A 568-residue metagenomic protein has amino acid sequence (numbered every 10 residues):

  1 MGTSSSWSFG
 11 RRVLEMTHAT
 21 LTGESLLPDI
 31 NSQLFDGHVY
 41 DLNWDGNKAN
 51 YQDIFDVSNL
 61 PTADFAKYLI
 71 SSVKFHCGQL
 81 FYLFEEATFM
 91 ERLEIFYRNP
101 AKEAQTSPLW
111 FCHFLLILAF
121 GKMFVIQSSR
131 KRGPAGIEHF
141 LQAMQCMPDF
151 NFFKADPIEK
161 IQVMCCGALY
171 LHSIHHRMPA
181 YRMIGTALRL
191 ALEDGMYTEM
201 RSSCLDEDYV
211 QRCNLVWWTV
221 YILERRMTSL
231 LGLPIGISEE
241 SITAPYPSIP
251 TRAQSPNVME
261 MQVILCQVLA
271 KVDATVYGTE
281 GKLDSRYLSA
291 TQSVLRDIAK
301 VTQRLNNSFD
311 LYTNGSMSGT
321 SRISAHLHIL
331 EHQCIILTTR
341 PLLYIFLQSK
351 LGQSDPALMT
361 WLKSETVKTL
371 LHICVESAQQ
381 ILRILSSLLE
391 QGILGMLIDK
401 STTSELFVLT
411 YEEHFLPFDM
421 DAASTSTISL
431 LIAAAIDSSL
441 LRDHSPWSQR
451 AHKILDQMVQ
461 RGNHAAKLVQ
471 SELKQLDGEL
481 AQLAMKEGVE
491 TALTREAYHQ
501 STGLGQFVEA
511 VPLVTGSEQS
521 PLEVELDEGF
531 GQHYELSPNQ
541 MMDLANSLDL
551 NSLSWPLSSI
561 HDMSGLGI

Functional and structural regions predicted by a protein language model:
M1-F81, A104, P108-C112, L116-L118 (+3 more regions): Intrinsic, low-complexity transcriptional activation domains
G2, G121-F124, A180, N463: Glycine-centered small-residue hotspots that permit tight backbone geometry or close packing
G37, I54-Y68, Q79, F96-L116 (+4 more regions): Extended, leucine-rich alpha-helical cores of fungal transcription factors
F84-M90, G232-P234, S238-E240, T313-N314 (+2 more regions): Short coil/turn segments at secondary-structure boundaries
L93: Interface signal in eukaryotic adaptor modules for cytoskeleton, membrane trafficking, and small-GTPase signaling
I235-S241, S471, D477: Short, charged hinge/linker segments at domain and secondary-structure junctions
S293, G352-E365, T369, P446-I568: C-terminal, low-complexity intrinsically disordered regions in eukaryotic proteins
